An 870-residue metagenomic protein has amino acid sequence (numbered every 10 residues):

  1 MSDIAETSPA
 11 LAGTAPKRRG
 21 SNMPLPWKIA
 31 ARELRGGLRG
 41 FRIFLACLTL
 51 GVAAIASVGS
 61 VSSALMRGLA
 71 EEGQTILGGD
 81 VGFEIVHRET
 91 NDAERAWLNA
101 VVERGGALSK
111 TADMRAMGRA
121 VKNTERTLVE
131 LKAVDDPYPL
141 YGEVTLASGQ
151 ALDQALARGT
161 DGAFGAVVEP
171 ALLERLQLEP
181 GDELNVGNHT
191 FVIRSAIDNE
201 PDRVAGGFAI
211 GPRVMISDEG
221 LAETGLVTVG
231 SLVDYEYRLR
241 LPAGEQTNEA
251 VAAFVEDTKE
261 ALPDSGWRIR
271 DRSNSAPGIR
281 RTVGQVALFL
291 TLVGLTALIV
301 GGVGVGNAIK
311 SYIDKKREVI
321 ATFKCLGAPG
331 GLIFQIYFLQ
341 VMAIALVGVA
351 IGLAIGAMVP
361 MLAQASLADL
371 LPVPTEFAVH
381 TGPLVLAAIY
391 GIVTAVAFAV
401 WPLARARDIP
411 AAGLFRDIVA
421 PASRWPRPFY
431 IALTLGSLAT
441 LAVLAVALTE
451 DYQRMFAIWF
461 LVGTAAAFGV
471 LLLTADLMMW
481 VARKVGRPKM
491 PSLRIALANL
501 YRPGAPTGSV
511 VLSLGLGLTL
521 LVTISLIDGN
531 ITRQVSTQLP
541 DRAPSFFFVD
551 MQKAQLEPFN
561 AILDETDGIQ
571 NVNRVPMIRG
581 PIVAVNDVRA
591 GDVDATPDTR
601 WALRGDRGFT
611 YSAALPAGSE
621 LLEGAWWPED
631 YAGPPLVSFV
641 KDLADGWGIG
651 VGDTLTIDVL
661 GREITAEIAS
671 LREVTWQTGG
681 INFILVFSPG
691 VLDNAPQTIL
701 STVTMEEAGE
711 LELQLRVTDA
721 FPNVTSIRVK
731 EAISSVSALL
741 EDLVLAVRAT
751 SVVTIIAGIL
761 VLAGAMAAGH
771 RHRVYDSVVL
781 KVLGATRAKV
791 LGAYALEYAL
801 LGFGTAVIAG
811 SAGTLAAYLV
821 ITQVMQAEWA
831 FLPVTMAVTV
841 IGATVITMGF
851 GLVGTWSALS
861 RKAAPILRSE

Functional and structural regions predicted by a protein language model:
S2-G51, G278-R281, P329-G330, F338 (+7 more regions): N-terminal Sec/SRP start-transfer signal
S2-I299, S311-D314, G330, D369 (+3 more regions): Membrane transport/envelope proteins' first extracytoplasmic loop
E33-G37, I279, A287, V303-A345 (+5 more regions): Interfacial "coupling" helices/loops that link adjacent transmembrane helices in transporter permeases
R35-G36, G40-L45, V52-G78, R88 (+8 more regions): Alpha-helical transmembrane segments
E125-E174, E565-T566, Q570-V651, T665: Short beta-strand boundary microenvironments
I299, V303-I309, M342-V373, G382-D408 (+6 more regions): Small-residue-rich transmembrane alpha-helices
D408-S423, L859-E870: Short cytosolic juxtamembrane segments of multi-pass membrane proteins
L477-P616, V651-D653, I657, S735 (+1 more regions): Juxtamembrane segments of multi-pass membrane proteins
